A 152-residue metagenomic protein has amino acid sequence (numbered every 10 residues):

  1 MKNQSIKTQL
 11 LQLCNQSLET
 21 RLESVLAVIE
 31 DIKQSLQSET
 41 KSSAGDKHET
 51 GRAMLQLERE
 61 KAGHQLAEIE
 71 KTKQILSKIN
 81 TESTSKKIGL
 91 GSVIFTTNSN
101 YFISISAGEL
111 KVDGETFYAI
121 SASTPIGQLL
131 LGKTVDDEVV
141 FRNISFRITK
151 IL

Functional and structural regions predicted by a protein language model:
M1-I79: N-terminal intrinsically disordered, low-complexity, charge/repeat-rich segments that act as generic
E82-R142, F146: Non-DNA-binding regulatory cores of transcription-related proteins, predominantly C-terminal effector-binding
I148-I151: Conserved hydrophobic positions within beta-strands
